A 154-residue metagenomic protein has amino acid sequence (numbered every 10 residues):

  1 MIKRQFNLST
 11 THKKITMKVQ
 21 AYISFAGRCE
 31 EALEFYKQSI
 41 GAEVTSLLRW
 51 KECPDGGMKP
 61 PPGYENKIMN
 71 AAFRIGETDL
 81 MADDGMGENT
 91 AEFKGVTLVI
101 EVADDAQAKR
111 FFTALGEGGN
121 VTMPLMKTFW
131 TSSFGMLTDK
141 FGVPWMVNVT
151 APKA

Functional and structural regions predicted by a protein language model:
I2-V19, T45-L48, K67, A72-R74 (+2 more regions): Vicinal oxygen chelate
I23-E77: Core segments of cupin and vicinal oxygen chelate
